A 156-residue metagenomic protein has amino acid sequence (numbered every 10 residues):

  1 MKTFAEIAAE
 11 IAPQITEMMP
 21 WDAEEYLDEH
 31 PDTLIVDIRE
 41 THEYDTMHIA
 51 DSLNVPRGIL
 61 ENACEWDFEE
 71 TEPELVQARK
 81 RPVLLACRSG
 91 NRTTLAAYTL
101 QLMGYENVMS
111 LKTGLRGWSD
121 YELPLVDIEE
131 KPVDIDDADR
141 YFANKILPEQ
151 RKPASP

Functional and structural regions predicted by a protein language model:
M1-T33, T41-P82, N91-P156: Rhodanese-like catalytic fold shared by cysteine-dependent sulfurtransferases and DSP/PTP-type phosphatases
V36: Active-site flanking residues adjacent to catalytic metal/cofactor-binding acidic residues
A86: Short, surface-exposed ligand- or partner-binding patches at beta-edge/loop junctions that are enriched in aromatics
